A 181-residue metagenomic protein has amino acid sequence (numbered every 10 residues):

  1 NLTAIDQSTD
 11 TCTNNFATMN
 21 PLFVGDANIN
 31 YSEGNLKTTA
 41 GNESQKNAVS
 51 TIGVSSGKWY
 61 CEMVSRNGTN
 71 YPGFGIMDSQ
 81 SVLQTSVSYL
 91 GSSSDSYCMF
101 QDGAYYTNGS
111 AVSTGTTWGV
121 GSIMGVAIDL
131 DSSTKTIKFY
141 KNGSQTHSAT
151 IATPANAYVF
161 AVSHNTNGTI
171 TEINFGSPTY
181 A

Functional and structural regions predicted by a protein language model:
N1-A181: PRY/SPRY (B30.2) beta-sandwich protein-interaction domains and their adjacent Ser/Pro/Gly-rich low-complexity linkers
